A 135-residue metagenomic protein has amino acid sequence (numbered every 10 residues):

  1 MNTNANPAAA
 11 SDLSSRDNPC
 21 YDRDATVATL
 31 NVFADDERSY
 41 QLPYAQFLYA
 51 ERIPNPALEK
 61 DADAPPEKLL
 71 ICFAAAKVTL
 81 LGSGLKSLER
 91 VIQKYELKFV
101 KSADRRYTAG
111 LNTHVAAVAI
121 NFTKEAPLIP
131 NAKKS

Functional and structural regions predicted by a protein language model:
M1-A25: Anionic N-terminal interaction surfaces
D22-A28, A62-E67: A short, compositionally biased
T26-Q41: Short aromatic-glycine motifs in intrinsically disordered, low-complexity regions
L30, A50, V118-I120: Generic beta-strand hydrophobic packing signal
Q41-L58: Phosphoinositide-dependent membrane-docking surfaces
A57-L88: Short, surface-exposed polybasic-and-hydrophobic patches located at secondary-structure transitions
K77-S135: Helix-rich interaction surfaces within compact, conserved domain-sized segments that mediate assembly or partner
